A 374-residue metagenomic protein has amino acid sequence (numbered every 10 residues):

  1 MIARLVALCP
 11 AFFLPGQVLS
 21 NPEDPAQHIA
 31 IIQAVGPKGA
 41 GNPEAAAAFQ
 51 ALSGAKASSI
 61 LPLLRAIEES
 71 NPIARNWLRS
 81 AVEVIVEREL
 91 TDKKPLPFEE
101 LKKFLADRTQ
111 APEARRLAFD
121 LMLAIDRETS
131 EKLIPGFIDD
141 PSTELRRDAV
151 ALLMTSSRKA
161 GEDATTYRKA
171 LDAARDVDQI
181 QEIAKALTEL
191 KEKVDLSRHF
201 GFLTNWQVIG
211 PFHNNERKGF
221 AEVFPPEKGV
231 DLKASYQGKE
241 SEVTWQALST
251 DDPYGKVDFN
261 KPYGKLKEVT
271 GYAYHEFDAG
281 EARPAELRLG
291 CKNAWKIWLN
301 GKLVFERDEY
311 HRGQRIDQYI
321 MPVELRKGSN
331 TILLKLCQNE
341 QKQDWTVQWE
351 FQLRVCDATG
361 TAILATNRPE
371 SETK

Functional and structural regions predicted by a protein language model:
A3-P15: Bacterial N-terminal signal peptides
L19, P43-A55, R65, N76-D92 (+6 more regions): Structural detector for internal amphipathic alpha-helices that build alpha-solenoid repeat scaffolds
P25, I60, K94-L101, S130-E131 (+1 more regions): Core helices of alpha-solenoid repeat scaffolds
I31-V35, P62-S70, E100-R108, L133-P141 (+1 more regions): Alpha-solenoid HEAT/Armadillo-like helical repeat scaffolds in large eukaryotic proteins
D172-K256, K335-K374: Accessory carbohydrate-binding/adhesion or oligomerization-edge regions at the termini of glycan-active proteins
N260-K265, Y274-F277, Y310, I320-E324 (+1 more regions): Beta-strand-rich interaction surfaces with strong enrichment in secreted/lumenal proteins
A279, P284-L299, I332: Aromatic-lined ligand-binding clefts that engage carbohydrates, nucleic acids, or primary amines
L299-W349: Beta-strand-rich ligand-recognition modules
